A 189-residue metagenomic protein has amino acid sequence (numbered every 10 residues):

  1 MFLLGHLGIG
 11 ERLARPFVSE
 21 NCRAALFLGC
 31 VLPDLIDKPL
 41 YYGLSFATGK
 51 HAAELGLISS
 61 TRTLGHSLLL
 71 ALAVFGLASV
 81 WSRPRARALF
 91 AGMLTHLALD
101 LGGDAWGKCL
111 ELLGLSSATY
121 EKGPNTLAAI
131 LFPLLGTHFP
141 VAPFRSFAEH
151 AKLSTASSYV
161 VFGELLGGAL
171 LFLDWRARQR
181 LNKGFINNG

Functional and structural regions predicted by a protein language model:
M1-G189: N-terminal membrane-targeting hydrophobic helices
